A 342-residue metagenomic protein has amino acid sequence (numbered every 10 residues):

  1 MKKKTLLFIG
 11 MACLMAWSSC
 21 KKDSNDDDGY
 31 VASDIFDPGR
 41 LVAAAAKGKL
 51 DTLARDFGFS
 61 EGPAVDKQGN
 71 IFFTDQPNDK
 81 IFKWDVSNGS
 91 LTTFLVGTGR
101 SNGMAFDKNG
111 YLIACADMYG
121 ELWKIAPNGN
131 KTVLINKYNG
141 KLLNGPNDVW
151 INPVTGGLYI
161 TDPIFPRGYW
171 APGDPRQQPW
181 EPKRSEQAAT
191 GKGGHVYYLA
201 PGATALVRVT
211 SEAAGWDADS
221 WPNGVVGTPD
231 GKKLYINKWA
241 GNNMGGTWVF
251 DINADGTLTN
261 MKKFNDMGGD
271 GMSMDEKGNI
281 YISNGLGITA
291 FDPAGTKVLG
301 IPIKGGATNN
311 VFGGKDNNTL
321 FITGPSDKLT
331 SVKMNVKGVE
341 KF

Functional and structural regions predicted by a protein language model:
M1-D28: Bacterial Sec-dependent N-terminal signal peptides
K21-F342: Sequence-structural signature of mature extracellular/luminal beta-sheet repeat domains, prominently beta-propellers
